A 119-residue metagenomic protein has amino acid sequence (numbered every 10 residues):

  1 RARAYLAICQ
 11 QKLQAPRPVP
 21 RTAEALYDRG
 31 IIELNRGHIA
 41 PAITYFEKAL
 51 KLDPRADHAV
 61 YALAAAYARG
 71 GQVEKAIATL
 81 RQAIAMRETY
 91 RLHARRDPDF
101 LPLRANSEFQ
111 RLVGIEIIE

Functional and structural regions predicted by a protein language model:
R1, E24, H58, K75 (+1 more regions): Start-of-helix register in tetratricopeptide repeats
Y5, D28, A62, R96-D97: Canonical tetratricopeptide repeat
E47-K51, I84-A85, I118: Conserved structural position within tetratricopeptide repeats
P54, E88-T89: Short coil turns that delineate tetratricopeptide repeat
